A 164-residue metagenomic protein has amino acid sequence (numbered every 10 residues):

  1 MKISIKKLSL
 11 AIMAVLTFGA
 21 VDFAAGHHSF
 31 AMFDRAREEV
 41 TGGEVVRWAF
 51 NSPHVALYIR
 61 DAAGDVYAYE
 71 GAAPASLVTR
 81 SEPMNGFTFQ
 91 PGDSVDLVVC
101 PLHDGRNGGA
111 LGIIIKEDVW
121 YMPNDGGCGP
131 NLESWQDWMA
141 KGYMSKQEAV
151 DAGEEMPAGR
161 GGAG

Functional and structural regions predicted by a protein language model:
M1-I5: N-terminal secretory signal peptides that target proteins for export/translocation
S9-A20: Bacterial N-terminal signal peptides
M13, H28-F30: General secondary-structure propensity
V21-G26: Sec/Tat signal peptide C-region and signal peptidase I cleavage site
A31-L57, D61, V66-G164: PEST-like low-complexity, intrinsically disordered acidic/proline/serine-rich tracts that flank trafficking/processing
